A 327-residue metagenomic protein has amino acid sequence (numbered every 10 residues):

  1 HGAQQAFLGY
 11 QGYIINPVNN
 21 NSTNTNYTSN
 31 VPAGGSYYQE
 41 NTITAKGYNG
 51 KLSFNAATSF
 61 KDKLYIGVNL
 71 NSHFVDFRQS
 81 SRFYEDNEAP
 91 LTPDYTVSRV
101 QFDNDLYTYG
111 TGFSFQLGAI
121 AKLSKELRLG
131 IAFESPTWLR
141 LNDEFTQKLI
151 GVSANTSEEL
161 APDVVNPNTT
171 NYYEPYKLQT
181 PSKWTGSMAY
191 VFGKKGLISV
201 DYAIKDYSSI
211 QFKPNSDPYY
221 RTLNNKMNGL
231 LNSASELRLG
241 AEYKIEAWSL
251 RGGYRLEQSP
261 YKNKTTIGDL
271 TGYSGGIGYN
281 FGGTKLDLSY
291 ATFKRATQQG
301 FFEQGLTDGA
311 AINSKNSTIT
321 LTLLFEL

Functional and structural regions predicted by a protein language model:
H1-L327: Outer-membrane beta-barrel porins/channels
